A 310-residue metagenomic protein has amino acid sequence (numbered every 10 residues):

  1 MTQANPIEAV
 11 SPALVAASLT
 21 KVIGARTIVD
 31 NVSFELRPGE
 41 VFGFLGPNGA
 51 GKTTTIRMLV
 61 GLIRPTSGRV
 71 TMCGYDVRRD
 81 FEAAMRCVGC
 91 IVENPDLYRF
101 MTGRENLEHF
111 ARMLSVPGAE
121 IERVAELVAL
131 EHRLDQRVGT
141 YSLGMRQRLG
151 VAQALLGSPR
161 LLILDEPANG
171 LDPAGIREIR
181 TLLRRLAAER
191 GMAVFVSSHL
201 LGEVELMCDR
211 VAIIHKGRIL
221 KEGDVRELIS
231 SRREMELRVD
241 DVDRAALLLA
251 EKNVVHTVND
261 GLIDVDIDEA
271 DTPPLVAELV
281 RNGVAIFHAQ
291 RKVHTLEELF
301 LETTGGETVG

Functional and structural regions predicted by a protein language model:
M1-T20, G306-G310: ABC-family P-loop ATPase nucleotide-binding domain
T2-P6, R123, D224-E227: Short, flexible cytosolic linker that couples an ABC transmembrane/permease module to its adjacent nucleotide-binding
S11-A16, K21-V196, L201-H215, K221: ABC transporter nucleotide-binding domains
V77, F81, G118, V225 (+2 more regions): Residues at or immediately preceding the N-termini of alpha-helices
D80, A154, L228, L299 (+1 more regions): Residues that scaffold the ATP/ADP-binding catalytic core of kinase and kinase-like folds
L114, R190, V211, N253 (+2 more regions): Conserved NTP-handling cores and scaffolds of large molecular machines
R180-D266: ABC transporter nucleotide-binding domain
E234-T303, G310: Short, charged/small-residue-rich alpha-helical element at the C-terminal edge of ABC transporter nucleotide-binding
